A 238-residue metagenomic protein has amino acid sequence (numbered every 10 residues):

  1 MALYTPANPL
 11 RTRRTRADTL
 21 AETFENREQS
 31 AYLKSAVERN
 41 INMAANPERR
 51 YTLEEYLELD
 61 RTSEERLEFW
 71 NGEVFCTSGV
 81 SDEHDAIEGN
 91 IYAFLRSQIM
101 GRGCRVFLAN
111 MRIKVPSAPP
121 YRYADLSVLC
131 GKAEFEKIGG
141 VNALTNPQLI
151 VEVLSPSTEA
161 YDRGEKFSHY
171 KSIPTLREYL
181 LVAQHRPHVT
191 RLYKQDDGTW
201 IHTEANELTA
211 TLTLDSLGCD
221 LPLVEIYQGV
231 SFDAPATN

Functional and structural regions predicted by a protein language model:
T5-L10, A21: Ser/Thr/Pro/Gly-rich low-complexity, intrinsically disordered segments
T19, T23-N238: Gly/Pro/Ser/Thr-rich low-complexity, intrinsically disordered segments predominantly at protein N-termini
